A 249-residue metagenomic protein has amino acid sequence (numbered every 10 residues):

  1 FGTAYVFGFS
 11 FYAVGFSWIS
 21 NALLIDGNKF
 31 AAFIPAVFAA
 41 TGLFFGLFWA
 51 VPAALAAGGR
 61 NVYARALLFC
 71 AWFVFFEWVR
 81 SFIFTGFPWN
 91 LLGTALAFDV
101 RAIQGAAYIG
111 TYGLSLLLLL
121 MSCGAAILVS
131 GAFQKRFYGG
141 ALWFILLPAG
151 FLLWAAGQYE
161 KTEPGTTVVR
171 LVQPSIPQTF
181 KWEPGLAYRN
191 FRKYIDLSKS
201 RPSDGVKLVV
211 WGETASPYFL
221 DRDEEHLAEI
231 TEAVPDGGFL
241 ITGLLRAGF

Functional and structural regions predicted by a protein language model:
F1-Y159, L208: Membrane-embedded alpha-helical bundles of multi-pass enzymes that act on lipidic or dolichyl-linked glycan substrates
A156-F249: Soluble catalytic regions of membrane-associated enzymes that act on cell-envelope and secretory-pathway components
